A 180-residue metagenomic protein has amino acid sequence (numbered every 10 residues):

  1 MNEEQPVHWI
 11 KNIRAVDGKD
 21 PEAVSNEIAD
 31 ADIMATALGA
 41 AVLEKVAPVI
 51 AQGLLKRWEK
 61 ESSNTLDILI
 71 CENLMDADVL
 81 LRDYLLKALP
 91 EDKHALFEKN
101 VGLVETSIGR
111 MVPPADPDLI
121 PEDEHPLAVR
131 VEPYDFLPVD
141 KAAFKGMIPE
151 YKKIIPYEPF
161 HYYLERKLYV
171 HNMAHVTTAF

Functional and structural regions predicted by a protein language model:
M1-F180: Substrate/ligand-engaging "lid" and interaction regions
